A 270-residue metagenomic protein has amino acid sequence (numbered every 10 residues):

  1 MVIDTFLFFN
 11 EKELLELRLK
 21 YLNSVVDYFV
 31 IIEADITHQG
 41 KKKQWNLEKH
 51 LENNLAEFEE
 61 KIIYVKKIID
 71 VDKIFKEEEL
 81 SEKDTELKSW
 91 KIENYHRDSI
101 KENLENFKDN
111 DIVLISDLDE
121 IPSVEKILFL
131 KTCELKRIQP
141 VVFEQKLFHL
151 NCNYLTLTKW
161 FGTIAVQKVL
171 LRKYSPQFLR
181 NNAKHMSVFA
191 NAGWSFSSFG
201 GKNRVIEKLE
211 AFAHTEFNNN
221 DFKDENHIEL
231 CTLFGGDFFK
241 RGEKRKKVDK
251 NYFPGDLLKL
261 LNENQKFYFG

Functional and structural regions predicted by a protein language model:
M1, T5, L17, I92 (+6 more regions): Catalytic phosphate/metal-binding cores of nucleic-acid and nucleotide-processing enzymes, i.e., regions that mediate
M1-S24, F217, N251-G255, K259-G270: N-proximal low-complexity "stem/linker" segments adjacent to membrane-targeting elements
V2, N23-Q39, E59-I63: Short loop->beta transition adjacent to catalytic acidic/histidine clusters or analogous donor-positioning motifs
D4-N10, I32-E33, I115-L118, F143-K146: Short His-Asn-centered micro-motif
E11-S24, Y28, H38-H50: Short, well-formed alpha-helical segments that are part of the catalytic scaffolds of diverse glycosyltransferases
I36-I115, V124, L128, N264-F267: Active-site-proximal specificity loops/subdomain of glycosyltransferases
E120-N218: Conserved catalytic core of nucleotide-sugar-dependent glycosyltransferases
E207-F269: Specificity-determining recognition surfaces
